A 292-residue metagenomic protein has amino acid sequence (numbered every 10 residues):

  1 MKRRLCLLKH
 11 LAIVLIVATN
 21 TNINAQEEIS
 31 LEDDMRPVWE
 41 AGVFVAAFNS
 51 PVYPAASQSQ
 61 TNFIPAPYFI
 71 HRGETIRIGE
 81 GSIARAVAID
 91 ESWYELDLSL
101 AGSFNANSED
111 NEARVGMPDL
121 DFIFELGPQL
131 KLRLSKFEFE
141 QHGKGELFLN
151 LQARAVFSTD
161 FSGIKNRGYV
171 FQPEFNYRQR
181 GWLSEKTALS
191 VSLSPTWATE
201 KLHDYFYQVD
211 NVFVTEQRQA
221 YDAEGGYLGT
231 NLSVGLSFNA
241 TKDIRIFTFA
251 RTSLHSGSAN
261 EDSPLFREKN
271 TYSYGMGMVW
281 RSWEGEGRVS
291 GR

Functional and structural regions predicted by a protein language model:
Q26-W39, A55, E74-E95, S135-L147 (+4 more regions): Short loop/turn motifs that connect adjacent beta-strands in outer-membrane beta-barrel proteins
W39, S59-P65, S92, L120-L126 (+3 more regions): Residues that define the transmembrane beta-barrel architecture of outer-membrane proteins
A41-N49, E80-S82, L98-F104, L149-A155 (+2 more regions): Transmembrane beta-barrel strands of outer-membrane/channel proteins
V45-N49, P65-H71, S82-I89, L126-L134 (+5 more regions): Residues on the lipid-exposed face of transmembrane beta-strands in outer-membrane beta-barrel proteins
F48-P54, S103-E109, R133-F137, R154-S162 (+4 more regions): Sequence/structural signature of outer-membrane beta-barrel proteins
P54-S59, E109-A113, H142, D160-R167 (+3 more regions): Outer-membrane beta-barrel translocator domains and adjoining extracellular loop/strand segments of Gram-negative
K136, G163-R245, L254-S256: Outer-membrane beta-barrel transmembrane domain signature
L232-R292: Predominantly the C-terminal beta-signal and adjacent terminal strand-loop region of outer-membrane beta-barrel
